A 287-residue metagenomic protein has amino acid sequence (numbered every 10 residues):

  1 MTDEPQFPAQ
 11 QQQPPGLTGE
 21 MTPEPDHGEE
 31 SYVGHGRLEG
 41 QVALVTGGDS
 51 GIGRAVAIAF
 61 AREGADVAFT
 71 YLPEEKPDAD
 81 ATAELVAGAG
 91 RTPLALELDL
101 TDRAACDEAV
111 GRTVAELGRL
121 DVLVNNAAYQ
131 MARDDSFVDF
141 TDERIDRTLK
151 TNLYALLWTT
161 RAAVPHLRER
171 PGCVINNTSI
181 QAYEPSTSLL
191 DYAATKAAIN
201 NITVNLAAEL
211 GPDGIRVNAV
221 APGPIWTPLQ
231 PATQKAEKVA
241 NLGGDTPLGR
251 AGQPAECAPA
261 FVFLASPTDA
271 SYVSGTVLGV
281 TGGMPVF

Functional and structural regions predicted by a protein language model:
M1-H27, A219, N241-D269, V273 (+1 more regions): C-terminal helical subdomain
K76, E97-V110, D142, A255-E256: The beta1-alpha1 cofactor-binding region of Rossmann-like NAD(H)/NADP(H)-dependent oxidoreductases
D134-F137, T141-D146, L242: Substrate-binding pocket helix/loop in short-chain dehydrogenase/reductase
D135-S136, P185-A193, N205: Active-site loop-to-helix junction immediately N-terminal to the catalytic Tyr of the SDR YXXXK motif in Rossmann-fold
T160, T195: Active-site helix of classical SDR
P165, A208-P212: Alpha-helical segment proximal to the catalytic Tyr-Lys
S179: Residue(s) in the substrate-gating loop at a strand-loop-helix junction that position the organic substrate next
